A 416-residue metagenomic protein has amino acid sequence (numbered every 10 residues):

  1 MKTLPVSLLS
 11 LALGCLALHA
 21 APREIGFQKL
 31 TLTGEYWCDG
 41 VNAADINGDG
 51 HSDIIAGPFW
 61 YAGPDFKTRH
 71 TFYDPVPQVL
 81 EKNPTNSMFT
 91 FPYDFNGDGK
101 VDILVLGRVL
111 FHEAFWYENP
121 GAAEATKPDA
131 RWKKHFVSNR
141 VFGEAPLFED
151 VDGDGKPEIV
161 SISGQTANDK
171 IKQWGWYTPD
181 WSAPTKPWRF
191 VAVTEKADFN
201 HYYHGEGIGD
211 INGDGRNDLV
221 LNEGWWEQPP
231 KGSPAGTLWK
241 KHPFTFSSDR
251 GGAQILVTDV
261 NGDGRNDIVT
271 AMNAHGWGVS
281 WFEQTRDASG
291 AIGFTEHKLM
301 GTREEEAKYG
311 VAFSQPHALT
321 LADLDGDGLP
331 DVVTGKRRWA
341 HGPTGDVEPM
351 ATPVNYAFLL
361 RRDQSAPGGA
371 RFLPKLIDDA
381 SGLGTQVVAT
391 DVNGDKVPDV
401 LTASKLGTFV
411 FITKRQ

Functional and structural regions predicted by a protein language model:
M1-P5: Positively charged n-region of N-terminal signal peptides that target proteins for export
V6-L16: Bacterial N-terminal signal peptides
H19-Q416: Beta-propeller-forming repeat regions
